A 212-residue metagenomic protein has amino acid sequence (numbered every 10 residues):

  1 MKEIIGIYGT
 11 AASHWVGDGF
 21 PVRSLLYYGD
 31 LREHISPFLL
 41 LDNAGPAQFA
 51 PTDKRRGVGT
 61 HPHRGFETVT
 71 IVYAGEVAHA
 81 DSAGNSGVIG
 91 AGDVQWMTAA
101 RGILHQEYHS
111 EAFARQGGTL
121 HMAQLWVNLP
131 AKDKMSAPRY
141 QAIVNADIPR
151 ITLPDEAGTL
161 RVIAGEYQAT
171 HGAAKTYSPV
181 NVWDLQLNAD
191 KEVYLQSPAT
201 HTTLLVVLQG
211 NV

Functional and structural regions predicted by a protein language model:
M1-A12: Short, Gly/Pro- and small/polar-rich lid/capping loops
H14-Y73, I151-Y194: A short glycine-rich, His/Asp/Glu-containing loop-to-beta-strand
H34-I35, Q48-A50, A80-D81, Q106-E107 (+2 more regions): Short helix/loop capping segments that flank catalytic or ligand/cofactor-binding pockets
R64-G84, G90-V94, A100-L104, A189-K191 (+1 more regions): Glycine- and acidic-residue-biased ligand/ion/polar-headgroup-sensing regions
A83-G90, H109-A112, R139-A142: "Short basic amphipathic alpha-helical interaction patches in structured regions
A99-K132: Ligand-binding loop in jelly-roll beta-barrel domains
Q124-A131, V144, V162-E166, Q186-A189 (+2 more regions): Short, structured patches in soluble enzyme cores that scaffold and shape functional sites
V127-L160: Long amphipathic alpha-helical segments that form oligomerization/scaffold cores
